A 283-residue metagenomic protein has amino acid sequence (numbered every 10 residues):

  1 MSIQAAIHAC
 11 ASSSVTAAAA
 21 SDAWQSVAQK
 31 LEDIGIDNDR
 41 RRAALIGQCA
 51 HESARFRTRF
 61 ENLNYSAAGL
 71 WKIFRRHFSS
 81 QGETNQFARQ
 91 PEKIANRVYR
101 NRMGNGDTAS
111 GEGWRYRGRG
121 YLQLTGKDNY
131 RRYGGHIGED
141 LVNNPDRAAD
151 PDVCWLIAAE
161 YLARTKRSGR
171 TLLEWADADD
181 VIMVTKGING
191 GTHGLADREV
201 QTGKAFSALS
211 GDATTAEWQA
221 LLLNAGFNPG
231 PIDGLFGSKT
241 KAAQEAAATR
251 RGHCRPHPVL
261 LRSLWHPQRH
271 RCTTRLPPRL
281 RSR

Functional and structural regions predicted by a protein language model:
M1-A20, S26-D33, G134-E139, W155 (+2 more regions): Cell-envelope/ECM-targeting effectors and their regulatory/trafficking segments
S2-D22, S26, A50-Y161: Peptidoglycan-targeting cell-wall enzymes and recognition modules
A23, V27, R41-A44: Short N-terminal amphipathic alpha-helix/helix-capping patch enriched in small hydrophobics with frequent Ser/Thr
I36-R40, R55-R57: Metal- and O2-centered redox machinery and metal/ROS homeostasis
N38-G47, A178-K186: Alpha-helical scaffolds flanking conserved acidic
L45, C49-F56, T192-L195, Q244: Alpha-helical transition-metal enzyme core signature, strongest for iron centers
S53, G113, R119-Y121, G169-L172 (+3 more regions): Generic secondary-structure boundary/loop-capping signal
L162-R170: A structured, mid-to-C-terminal "fold-capping" secondary-structure block
